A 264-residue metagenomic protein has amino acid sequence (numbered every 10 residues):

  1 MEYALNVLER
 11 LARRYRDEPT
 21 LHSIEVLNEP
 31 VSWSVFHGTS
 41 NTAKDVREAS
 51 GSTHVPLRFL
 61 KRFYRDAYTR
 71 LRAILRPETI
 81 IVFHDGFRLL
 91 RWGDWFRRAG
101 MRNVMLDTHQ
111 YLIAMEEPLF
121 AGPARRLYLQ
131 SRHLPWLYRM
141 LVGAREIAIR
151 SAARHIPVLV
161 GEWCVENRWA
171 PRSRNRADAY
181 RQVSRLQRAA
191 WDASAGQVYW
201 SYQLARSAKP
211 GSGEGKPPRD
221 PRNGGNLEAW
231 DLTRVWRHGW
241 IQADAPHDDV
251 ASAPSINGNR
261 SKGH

Functional and structural regions predicted by a protein language model:
M1-W169, Q187-P210: Active-site region of glycoside hydrolase catalytic domains
D107, A170-H264: Aromatic-rich peripheral "rim/lid" segments of glycoside hydrolase catalytic domains that contact and position glycan
